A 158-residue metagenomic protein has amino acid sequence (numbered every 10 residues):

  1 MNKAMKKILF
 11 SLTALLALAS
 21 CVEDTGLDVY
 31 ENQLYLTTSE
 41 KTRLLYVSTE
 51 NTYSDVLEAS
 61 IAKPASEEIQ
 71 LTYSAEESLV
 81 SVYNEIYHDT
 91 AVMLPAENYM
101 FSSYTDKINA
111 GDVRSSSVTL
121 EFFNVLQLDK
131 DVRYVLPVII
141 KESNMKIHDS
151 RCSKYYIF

Functional and structural regions predicted by a protein language model:
N2, T38-F158: First exposed extracellular module after export/assembly in secreted or surface-exposed proteins
M5, F10-T49, S153-Y156: Bacterial Sec-dependent N-terminal signal peptides
